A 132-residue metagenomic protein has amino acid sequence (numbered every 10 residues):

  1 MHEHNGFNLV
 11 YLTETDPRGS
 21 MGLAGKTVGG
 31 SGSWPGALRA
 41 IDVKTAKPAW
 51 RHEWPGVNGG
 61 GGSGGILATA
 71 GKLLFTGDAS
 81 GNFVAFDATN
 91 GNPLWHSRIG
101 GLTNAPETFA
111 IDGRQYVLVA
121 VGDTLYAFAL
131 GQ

Functional and structural regions predicted by a protein language model:
H2-E3, N8, T13-G22, S33-P35 (+2 more regions): Extracytoplasmic beta-rich repeat domains
N5, A79-S80, D123, G131: Residue-level signature of beta-propeller blades and closely related beta-rich strand-turn architectures in secreted
W34-K44: Beta-propeller blade signature
P35, G71, S80, G122-D123: Surface-exposed loop/turn positions within WD40 beta-propeller blades
V43-T45, A88-N90, G131-Q132: Short loop/turn segments that connect beta-strands within beta-propeller blades
N104-Q132: Blade-level signature of beta-propeller repeat domains, shared across WD40, Kelch, NHL, RCC1 and BNR/Asp-box propellers
